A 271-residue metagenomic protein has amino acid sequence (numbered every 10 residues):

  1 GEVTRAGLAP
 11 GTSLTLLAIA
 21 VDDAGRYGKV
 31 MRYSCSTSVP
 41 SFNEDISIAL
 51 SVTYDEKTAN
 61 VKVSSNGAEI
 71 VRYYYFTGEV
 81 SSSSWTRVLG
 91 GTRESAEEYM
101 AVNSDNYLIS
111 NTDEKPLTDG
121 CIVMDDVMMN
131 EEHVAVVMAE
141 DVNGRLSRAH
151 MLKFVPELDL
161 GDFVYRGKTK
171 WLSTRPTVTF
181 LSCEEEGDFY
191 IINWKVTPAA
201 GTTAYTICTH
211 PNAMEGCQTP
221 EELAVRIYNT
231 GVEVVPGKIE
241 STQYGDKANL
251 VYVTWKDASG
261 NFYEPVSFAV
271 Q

Functional and structural regions predicted by a protein language model:
T4-S13, S110-L117, V123-E132, G231-A248: Surface-exposed, short loops/turns at beta-strand junctions within beta-sandwich domains
T15-V21, V134-E140, L250-K256: Extracellular recognition modules
D23-F42, V142-V164, S259-Q271: Extracellular fibronectin type III
F42-L50, G161-R166, W171-T179: Proline-enriched interdomain boundary motifs that mark the N-terminal boundary and often initiate the first structured
V52-K57, S182-D188: Short, solvent-exposed loop/linker segments at the N-terminal edge of repeated beta-sheet extracellular domains
K57-V61, Y190-W194: Structural beta-strand segments of beta-rich domains
S64-E98, V196-P220: Solvent-exposed loop/turn segments flanking beta-strands in beta-repeat/beta-sandwich domains
R87-K115, C217-E233: Solvent-exposed serine/threonine-rich low-complexity stretches and specific carbohydrate-binding patches
